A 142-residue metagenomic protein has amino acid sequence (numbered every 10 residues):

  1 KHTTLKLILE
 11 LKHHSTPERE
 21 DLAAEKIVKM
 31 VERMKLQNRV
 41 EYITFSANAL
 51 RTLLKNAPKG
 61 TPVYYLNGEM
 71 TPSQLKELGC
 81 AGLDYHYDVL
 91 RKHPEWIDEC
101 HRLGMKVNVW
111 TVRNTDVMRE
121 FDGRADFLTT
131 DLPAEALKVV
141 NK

Functional and structural regions predicted by a protein language model:
K1-K142: Short loop-to-alpha-helix "cap/lid" segments that border enzyme active sites across diverse enzyme classes
